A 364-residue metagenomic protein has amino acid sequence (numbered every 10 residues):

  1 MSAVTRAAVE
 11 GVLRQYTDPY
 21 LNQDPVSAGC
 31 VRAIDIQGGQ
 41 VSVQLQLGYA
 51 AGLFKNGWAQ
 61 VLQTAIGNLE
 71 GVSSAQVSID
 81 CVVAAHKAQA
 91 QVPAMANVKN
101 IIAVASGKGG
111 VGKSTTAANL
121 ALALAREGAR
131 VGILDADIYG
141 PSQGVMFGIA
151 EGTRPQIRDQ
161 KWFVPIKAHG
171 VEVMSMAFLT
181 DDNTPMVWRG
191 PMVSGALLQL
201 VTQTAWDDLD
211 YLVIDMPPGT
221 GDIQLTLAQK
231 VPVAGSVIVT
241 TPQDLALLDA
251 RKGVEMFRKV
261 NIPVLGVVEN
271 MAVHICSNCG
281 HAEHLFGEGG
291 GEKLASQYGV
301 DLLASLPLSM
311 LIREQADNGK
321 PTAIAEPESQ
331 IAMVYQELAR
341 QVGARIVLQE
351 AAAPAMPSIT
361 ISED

Functional and structural regions predicted by a protein language model:
M1-R32, L69: N-proximal, solvent-exposed amphipathic alpha-helical segments enriched in charged/polar residues
S27-C30, L47-A105, A339, I346 (+2 more regions): Extreme N-terminal, non-catalytic leader segments that precede Walker-type/kinase nucleotide-binding cores
Q37-G48, M174: Short, aliphatic-rich beta-strand segments
Q60, Q203-W206, D210-Y211, P217-N318: Conserved catalytic-core segment of NTP-binding enzymes
I101-I138, V254: Walker A/P-loop phosphate-binding motif and the immediately C-terminal alpha-helix
L124-W188, S194: Phosphate-binding loop that captures ATP/GTP phosphates
P155-Q156, M176-P191, L200-Q224: Switch II (G3) loop of P-loop NTPases
N318-S329: C-terminal boundary of histidine-terminating zinc-finger modules
